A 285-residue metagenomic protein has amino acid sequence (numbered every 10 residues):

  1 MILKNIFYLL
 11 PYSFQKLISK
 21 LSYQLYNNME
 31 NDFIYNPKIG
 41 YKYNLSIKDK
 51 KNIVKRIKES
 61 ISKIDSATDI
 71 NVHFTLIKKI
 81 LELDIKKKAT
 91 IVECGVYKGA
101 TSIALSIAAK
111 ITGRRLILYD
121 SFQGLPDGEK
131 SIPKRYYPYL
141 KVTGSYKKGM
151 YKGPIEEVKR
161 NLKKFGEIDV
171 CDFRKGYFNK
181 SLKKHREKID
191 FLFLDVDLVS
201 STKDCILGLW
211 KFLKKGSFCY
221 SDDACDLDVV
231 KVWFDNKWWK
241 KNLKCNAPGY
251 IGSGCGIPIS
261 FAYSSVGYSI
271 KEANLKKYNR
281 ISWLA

Functional and structural regions predicted by a protein language model:
M1-V92: S-adenosyl-L-methionine
K42-A67, L81, I85-A285: S-adenosylmethionine/decaboxylated-SAM
